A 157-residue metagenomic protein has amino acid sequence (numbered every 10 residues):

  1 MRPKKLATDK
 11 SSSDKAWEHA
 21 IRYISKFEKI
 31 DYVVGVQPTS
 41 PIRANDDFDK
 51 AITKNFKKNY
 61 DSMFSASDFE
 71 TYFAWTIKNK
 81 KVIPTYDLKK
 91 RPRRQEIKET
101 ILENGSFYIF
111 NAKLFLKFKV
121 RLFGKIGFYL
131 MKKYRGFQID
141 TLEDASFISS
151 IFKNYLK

Functional and structural regions predicted by a protein language model:
M1-K10: Short beta->alpha connector loops at strand-helix junctions that form conserved, small/polar/Pro-enriched
P3-K4, P38-S40: Short acidic donor-binding/metal-coordinating loop in glycosyltransferase active sites
D9-H19, Y32, P41-I126, L130-K132: Conserved core of the sugar-phosphate nucleotidyltransferase
S25-V34: Short acidic donor-binding loop at the edge of a beta-strand
Y129-L130, R135-K157: Hydrophobic helical membrane-anchoring modules
